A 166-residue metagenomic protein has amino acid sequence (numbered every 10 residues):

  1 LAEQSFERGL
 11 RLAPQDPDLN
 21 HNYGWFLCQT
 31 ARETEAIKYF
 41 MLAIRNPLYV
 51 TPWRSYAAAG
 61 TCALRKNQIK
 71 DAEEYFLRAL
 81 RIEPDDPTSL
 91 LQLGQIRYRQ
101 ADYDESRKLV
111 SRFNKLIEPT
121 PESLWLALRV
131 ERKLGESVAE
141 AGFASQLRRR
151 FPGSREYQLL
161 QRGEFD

Functional and structural regions predicted by a protein language model:
R8-G9, L42-R45, R78-A79, R112-F113 (+1 more regions): Canonical positions in the second alpha-helix
L12-A13, N46-L48, I82, K115-I117 (+1 more regions): Structural marker of alpha-solenoid helical repeat scaffolds
L19, F26, W53-S55, S89 (+2 more regions): TPR alpha-solenoid repeat register
Q29-T30, R65-K66, R99-Q100, K133 (+2 more regions): Register position in tetratricopeptide repeats
K115-D166: Terminal, low-structured helical/coil segments at or just beyond the last alpha-helical repeat
